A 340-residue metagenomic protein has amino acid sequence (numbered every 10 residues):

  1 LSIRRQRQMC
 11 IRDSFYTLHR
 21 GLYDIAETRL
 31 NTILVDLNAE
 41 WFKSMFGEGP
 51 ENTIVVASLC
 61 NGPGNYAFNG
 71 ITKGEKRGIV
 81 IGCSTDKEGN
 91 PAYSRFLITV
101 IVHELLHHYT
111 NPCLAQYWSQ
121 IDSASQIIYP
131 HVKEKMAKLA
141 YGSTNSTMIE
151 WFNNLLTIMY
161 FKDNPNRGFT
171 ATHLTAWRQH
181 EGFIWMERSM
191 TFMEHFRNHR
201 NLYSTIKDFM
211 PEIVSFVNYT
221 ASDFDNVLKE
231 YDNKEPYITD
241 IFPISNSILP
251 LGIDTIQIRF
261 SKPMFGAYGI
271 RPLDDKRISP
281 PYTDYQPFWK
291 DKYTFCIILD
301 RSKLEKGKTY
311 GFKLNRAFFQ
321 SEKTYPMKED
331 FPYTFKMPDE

Functional and structural regions predicted by a protein language model:
L1-R7, I11: Single conserved hydrophobic/aromatic residue that forms the stacking wall/gate of nucleotide- or nucleobase-binding
H19-E75, Y268, L273: Auxiliary, metal-adjacent structural segments of Zn-dependent hydrolase domains
D24-T32, E88, F96, K138-T144 (+2 more regions): Second-shell loop/turn segments in exported
N65-R95: Active-site scaffold of zinc-dependent metalloenzymes
R95-Q116: Active-site recognition of the HExxH zinc-binding catalytic motif
C113-H180: Post-HExxH zinc-binding segment in Zn-dependent metallohydrolases
T157-T239: Pan-zinc metallopeptidase signature
E230-E340: Acidic, low-complexity Ser/Thr/Gly/Pro-rich repeat segments typical of extracellular/periplasmic and surface-exposed
